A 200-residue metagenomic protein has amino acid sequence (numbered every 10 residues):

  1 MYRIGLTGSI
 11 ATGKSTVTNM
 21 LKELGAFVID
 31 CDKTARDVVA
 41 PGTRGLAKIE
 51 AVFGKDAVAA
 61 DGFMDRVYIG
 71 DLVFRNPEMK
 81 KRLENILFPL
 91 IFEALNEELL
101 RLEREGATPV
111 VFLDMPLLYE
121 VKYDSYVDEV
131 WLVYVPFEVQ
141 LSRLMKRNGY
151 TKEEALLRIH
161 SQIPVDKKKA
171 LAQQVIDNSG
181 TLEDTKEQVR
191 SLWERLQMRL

Functional and structural regions predicted by a protein language model:
M1-K33: Walker A (P-loop) phosphate-binding motif
T18-N19, A26-A40, K55, K146 (+1 more regions): N-terminal polybasic phosphate/anion-binding patch
L24, F53, Y126-V127, L171-A172: Short, structured coil segments at secondary-structure junctions
F27, K33, E129, Q173-Q174: Well-ordered beta-strand positions
R36-P109: ATP-dependent small-molecule kinase phosphotransfer cores that center on conserved nucleotide phosphate-binding segments
L46, E50, F137-S142, K152 (+1 more regions): An amphipathic alpha-helix signature
N96-R147: ATP-dependent NMP and nucleoside kinases share a basic, alpha-helical "lid"
S125, K146, Y150-L196: Small-molecule kinase domains that catalyze NTP-dependent phosphoryl transfer to phosphate-bearing small molecules
